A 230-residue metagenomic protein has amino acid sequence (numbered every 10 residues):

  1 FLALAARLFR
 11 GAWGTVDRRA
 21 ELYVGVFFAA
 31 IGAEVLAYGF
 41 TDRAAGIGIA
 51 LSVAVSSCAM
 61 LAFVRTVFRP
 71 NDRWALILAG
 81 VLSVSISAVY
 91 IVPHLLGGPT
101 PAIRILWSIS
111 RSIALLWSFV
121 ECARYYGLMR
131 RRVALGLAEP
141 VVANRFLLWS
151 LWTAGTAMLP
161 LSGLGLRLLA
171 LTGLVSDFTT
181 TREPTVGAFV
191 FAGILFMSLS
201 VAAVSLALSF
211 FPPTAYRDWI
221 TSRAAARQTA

Functional and structural regions predicted by a protein language model:
F1-T41, I49-C58, A79-P93, W149-D177 (+2 more regions): Hydrophobic alpha-helical transmembrane segments of multi-pass membrane proteins
L2-L8, A59-F63, A114-G136: Alpha-helical transmembrane segments in multipass membrane proteins, preferentially the mid-helix core
A6-G14, V64-R69, S209-P212: Structural signal for the C-terminal ends of transmembrane alpha-helices and the immediately following loop
A12-V16, F68-D72, G127-A134, L174-V175 (+3 more regions): Membrane-interfacial segments
T15, R19, R43-I47, G98-I105 (+2 more regions): Juxtamembrane loop-transmembrane helix junctions in multi-pass integral membrane proteins, especially the extracellular
R65-I105, A138-G155, A225-R227: The cytoplasmic-loop to transmembrane-helix boundary for the fourth helix
A102-S118: Alpha-helical transmembrane segments
S118, C122, R145-A230: C-terminal transmembrane-bundle signature of multipass membrane proteins, characterized by strong activation on
